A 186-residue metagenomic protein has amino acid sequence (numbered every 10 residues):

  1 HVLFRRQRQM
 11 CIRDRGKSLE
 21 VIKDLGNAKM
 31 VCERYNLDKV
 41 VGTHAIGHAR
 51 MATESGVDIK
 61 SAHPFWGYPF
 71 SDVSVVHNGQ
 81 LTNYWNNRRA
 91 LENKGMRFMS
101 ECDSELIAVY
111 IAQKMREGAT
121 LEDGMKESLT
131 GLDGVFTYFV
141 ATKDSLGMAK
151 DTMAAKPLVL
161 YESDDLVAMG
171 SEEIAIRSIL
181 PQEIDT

Functional and structural regions predicted by a protein language model:
H1-I12: Single conserved hydrophobic/aromatic residue that forms the stacking wall/gate of nucleotide- or nucleobase-binding
R13-D14, D24, A62-T82, T130-E172: Conserved catalytic micro-motifs used in adenylation/nucleotidyl-transfer and phosphoryl/amide- and methyl-transfer
V21-I22, M30-E33, E54-V57, V75-H77 (+7 more regions): Short helix/loop capping segments that flank catalytic or ligand/cofactor-binding pockets
A28-K29, G56-W66: An anion-binding catalytic pocket shared by soluble metabolic enzymes
Y35-D38: Conserved, non-catalytic sequence blocks in retroelement Pol enzymes and Pol-derived host proteins
G42-R50: Regulatory sensory and allosteric helical modules in signal-transduction proteins and certain transcription factors
T82-M148: Short histidine
E122-D123, E127-G134, D165-T186: RNA-binding accessory domains that recognize and position tRNA/RNA substrates
